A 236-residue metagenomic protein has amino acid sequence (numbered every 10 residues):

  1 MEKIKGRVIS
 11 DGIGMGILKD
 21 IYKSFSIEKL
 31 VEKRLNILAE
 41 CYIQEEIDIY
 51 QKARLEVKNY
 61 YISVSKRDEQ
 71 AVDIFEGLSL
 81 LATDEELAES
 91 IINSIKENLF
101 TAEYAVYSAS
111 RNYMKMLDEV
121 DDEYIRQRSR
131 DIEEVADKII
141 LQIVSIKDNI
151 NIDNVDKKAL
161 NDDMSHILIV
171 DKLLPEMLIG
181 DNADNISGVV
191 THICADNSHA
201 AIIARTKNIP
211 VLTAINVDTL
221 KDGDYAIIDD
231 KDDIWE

Functional and structural regions predicted by a protein language model:
M1-E236: Non-catalytic, soluble scaffold/interaction modules
